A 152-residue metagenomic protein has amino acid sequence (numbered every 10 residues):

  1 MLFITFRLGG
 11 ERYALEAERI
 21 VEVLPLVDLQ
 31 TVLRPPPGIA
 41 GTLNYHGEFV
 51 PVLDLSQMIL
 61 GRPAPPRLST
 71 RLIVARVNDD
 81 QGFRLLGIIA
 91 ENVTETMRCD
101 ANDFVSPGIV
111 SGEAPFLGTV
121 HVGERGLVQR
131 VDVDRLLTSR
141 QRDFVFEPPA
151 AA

Functional and structural regions predicted by a protein language model:
M1-A152: An acidic, low-aromatic, low-complexity terminal/linker signal
